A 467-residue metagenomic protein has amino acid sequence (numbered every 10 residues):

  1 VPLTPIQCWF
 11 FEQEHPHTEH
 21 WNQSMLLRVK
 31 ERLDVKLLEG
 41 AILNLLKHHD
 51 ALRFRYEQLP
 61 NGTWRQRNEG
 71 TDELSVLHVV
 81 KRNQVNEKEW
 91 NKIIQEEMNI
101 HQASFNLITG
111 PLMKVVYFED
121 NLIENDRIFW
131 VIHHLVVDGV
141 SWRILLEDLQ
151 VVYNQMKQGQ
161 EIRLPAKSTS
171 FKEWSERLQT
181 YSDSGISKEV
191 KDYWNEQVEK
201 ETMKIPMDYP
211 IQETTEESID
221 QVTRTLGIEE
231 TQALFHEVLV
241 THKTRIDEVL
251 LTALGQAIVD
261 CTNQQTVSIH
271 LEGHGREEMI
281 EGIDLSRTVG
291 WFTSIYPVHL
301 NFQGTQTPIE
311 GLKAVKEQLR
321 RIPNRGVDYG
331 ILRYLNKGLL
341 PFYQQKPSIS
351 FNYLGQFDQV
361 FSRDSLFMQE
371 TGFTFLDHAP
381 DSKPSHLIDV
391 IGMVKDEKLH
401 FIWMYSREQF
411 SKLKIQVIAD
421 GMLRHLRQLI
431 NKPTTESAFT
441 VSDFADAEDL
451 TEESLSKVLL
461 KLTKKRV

Functional and structural regions predicted by a protein language model:
V1-P2, E176-D183, Q212, R320-I322 (+4 more regions): Flexible, non-catalytic linker and terminal segments flanking ANL/adenylate-forming cores
P2-G70, V85-Y181, T202-P206, K313-L335: Acyl-group handoff/entry surfaces in thioester-processing enzymes
Q7, F11-N22, P165, S187-T244: Flexible, P/S/T/G-rich "lid" or insertion loops adjacent to the active sites of thioester-utilizing
H15-N22, D50-A51, E87-K88, M98 (+8 more regions): His-Asp-centered acyl/peptidyl-transfer active-site segments
V35, H49, R53, R143-L149 (+4 more regions): Extended, hydrophobic beta-loop-alpha segments that form or line the acyl/peptidyl-thioester binding and transfer paths
G40-N44, K92, E96, I100 (+9 more regions): Generic recognition of well-ordered alpha-helical segments within structured catalytic/regulatory domains
L45-L46, D50, L149-Q160, S182 (+7 more regions): A generic secondary-structure signal for well-formed alpha-helical elements
G70-H78: Short, charged/polar, Gly/Pro-enriched secondary-structure boundary elements
